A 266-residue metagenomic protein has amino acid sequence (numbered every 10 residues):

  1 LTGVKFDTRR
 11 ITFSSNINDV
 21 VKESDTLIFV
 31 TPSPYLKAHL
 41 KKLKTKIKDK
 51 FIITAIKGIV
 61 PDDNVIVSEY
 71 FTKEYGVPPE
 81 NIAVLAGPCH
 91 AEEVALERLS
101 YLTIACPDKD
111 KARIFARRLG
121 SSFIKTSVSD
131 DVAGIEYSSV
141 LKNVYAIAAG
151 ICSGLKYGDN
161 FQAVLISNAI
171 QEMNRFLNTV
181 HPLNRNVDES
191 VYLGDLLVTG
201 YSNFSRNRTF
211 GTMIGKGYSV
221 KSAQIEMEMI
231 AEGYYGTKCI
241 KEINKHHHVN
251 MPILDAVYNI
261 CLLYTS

Functional and structural regions predicted by a protein language model:
L1-V4: Glycine-rich phosphate-binding loop and adjoining beta1-alpha1-beta2 segment of Rossmann-like nucleotide-binding folds
D7, S14-K22, T26-E97, F115-R117: Rossmann-like NAD(P)(H) cofactor-binding subdomain of soluble oxidoreductases
N16, T31-P32, A55-K57, L85-P88 (+5 more regions): Fold-independent oxyanion-binding glycine-rich loops and adjacent beta-strand/coil segments at enzyme active sites
K46, K73-N81, L99-N186: Internal alpha-helical scaffold of NAD(P)-dependent oxidoreductase catalytic cores
T54, N81-A86, T126-D130, D188 (+1 more regions): General beta-strand structural signal in soluble alpha/beta enzymes
Y145-A146, I151-Y258: Interdomain hinge/lid region at the active-site interface of Rossmann-like NAD(P)-dependent oxidoreductases
Y264-T265: Conserved small/polar residues in nucleotide/adenosyl-binding loops
